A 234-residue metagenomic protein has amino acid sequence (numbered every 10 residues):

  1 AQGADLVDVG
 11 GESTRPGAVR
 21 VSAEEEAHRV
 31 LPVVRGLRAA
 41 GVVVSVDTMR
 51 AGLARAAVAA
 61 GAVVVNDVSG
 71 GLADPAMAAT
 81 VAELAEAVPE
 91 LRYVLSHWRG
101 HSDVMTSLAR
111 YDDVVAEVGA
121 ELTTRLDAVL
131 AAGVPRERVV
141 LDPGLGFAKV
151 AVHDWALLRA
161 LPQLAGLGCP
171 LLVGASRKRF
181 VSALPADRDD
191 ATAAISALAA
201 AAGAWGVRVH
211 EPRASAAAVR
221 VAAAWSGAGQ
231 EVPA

Functional and structural regions predicted by a protein language model:
A1-G10, A199-A202: Catalytic domains of carbohydrate-active enzymes, especially glycoside hydrolases
T14-A39, V43, M49-A51, V58-A59 (+2 more regions): Active-site-adjacent loop and "lid" segments of alpha/beta metabolic enzymes
P135-R138: Short acidic capping loops at alpha-helix termini that bridge into adjacent secondary structure
